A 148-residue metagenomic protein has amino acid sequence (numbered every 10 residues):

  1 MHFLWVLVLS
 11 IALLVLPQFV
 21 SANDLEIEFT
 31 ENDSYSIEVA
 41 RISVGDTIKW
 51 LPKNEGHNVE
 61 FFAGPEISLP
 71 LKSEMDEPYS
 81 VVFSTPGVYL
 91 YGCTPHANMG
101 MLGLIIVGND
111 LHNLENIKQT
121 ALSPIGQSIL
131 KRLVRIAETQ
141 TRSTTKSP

Functional and structural regions predicted by a protein language model:
M1-L7: Bacterial N-terminal signal peptides that target proteins for export
A22-V44: N-terminal edge beta-strand
N23-F29, M99-P148: Extracytoplasmic/periplasmic copper-protein system
E55-A63: Short, Lys/Arg- and Gly-enriched loop/turn segments at beta-strand edges
L69-M75: Short beta-strand segments within Ig-like beta-sandwich modules, predominantly Fibronectin type-III
V88-G92: Short, conserved beta-strand segments of beta-strand-rich sandwich/propeller modules, principally
